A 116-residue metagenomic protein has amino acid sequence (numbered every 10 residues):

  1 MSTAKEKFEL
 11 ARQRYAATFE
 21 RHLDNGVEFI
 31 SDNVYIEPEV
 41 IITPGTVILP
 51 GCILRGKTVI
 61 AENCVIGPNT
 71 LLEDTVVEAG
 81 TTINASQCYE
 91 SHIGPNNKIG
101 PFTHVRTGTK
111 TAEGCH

Functional and structural regions predicted by a protein language model:
M1-N33, E37-G45, G51, N63 (+3 more regions): Terminal amphipathic alpha-helical/low-complexity segments used for targeting or macromolecular assembly
M1-S2, G56-T58: Beta-propeller domains
S91: Conserved N-terminal phosphate-binding loop of PLP-dependent enzymes in the Aspartate aminotransferase
